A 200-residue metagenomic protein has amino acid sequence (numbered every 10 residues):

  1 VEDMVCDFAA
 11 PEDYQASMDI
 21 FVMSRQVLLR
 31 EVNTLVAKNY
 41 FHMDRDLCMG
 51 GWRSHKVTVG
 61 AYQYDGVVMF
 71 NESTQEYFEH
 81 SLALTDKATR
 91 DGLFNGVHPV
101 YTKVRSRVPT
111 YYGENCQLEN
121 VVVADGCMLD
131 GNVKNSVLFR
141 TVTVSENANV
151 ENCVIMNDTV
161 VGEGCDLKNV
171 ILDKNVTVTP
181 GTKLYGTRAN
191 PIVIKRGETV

Functional and structural regions predicted by a protein language model:
V1-L35: Conserved core of the sugar-phosphate nucleotidyltransferase
Q26, T34-V200: Left-handed beta-helix
